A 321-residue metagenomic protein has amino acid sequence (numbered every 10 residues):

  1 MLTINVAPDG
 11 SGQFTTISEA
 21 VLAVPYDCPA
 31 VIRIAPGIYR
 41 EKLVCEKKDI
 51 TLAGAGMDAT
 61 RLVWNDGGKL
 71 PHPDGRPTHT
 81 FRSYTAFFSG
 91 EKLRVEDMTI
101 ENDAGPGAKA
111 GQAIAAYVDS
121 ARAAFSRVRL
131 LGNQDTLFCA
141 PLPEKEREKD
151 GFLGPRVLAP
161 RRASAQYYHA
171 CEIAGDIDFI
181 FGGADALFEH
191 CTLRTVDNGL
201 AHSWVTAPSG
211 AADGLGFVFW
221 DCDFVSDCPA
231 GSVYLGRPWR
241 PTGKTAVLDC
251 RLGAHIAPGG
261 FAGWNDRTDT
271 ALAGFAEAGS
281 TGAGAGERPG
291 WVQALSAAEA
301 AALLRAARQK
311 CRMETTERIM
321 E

Functional and structural regions predicted by a protein language model:
M1-E321: Sequence-level preference for short, compositionally simple segments enriched in small aliphatic or small polar residues
